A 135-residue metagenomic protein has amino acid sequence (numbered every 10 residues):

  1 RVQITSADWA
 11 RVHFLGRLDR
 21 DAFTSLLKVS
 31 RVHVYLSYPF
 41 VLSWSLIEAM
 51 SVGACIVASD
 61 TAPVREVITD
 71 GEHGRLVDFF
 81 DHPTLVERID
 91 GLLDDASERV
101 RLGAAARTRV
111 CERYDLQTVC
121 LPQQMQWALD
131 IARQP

Functional and structural regions predicted by a protein language model:
R1-L18: Nucleotide-activated donor-binding/catalytic signature segment of Leloir-type glycosyltransferases, i.e., the conserved
R17-L18, S25-S30: Short alpha-helical donor nucleotide-sugar binding micro-motif in glycosyltransferases
T24, S43, I47-S51, R65-E66 (+1 more regions): Short alpha-helical segment that forms part of, or immediately flanks, the ligand-binding pocket in carbohydrate-active
Y38: Aromatic "clamp/platform" in nucleotide-sugar-dependent glycosyltransferases that forms part of the donor/acceptor
C55-A58: Short hydrophobic beta-strand element within catalytic cores of glycosyltransferases and related nucleotide-activated
D70-G71, R75-H82, G91-A96: Conserved acidic donor-binding segment of nucleotide-sugar-dependent glycosyltransferases
T84, G91, E98-R113, V119: A short, well-ordered alpha-helix in the C-terminal region of glycosyltransferases
L116-P135: C-terminal alpha-helical cap of glycosyltransferases
